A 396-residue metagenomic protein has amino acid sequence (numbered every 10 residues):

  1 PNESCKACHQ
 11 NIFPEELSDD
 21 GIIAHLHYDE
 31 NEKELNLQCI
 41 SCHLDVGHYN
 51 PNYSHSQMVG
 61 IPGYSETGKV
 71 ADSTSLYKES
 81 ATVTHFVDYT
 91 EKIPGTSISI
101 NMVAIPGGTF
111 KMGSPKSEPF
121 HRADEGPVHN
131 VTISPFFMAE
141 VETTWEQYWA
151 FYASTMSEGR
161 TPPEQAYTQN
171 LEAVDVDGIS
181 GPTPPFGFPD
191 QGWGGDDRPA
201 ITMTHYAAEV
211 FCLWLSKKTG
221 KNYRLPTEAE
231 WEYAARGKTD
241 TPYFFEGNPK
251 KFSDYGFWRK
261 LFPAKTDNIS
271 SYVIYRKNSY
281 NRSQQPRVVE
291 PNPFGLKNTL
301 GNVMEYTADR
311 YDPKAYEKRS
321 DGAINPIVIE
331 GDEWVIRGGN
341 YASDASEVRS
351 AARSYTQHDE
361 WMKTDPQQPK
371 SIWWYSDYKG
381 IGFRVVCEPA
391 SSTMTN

Functional and structural regions predicted by a protein language model:
P1-T67, K217-N222, P242-Y243: Inter-heme linker and motif-flanking segments adjacent to c-type heme-binding CXXCH motifs in c-type cytochromes
G68-L76, S80-T82, P199, P286 (+4 more regions): Disulfide-stabilized, aromatic/cysteine-rich ligand-recognition loop
Y89-K92, E118-P127, I324, Q367-W374: Short, P/G- and charge-enriched loop/turn segments at secondary-structure junctions
I98-M112: Mature N-terminal segment immediately following signal peptide/propeptide cleavage in secreted/periplasmic
I100, K221-N222, P291-F294: Short loop/turn microsegments at loop-to-beta-strand junctions
V103-A104, I201-T202, R224-L225, P242-F244 (+4 more regions): Structural recognition of the beta-strand scaffold that forms the well-ordered cores of secreted hydrolase catalytic
S114-F120, T132-F262, S271, D309-D312 (+1 more regions): Active-site microenvironments of metalloenzymes and redox enzymes
T266-L300: Short, well-ordered junction/capping motifs at the entry into regular secondary structure
